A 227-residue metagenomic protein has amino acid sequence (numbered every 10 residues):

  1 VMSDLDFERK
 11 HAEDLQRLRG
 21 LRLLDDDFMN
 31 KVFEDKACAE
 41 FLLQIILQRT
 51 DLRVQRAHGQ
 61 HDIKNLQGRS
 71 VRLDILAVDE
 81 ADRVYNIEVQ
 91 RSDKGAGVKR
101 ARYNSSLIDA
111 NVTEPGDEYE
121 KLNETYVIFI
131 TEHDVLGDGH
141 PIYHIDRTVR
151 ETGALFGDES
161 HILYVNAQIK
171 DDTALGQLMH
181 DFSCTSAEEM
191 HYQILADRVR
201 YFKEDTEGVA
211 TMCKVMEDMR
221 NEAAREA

Functional and structural regions predicted by a protein language model:
M2-R19, L23, D27, I46 (+4 more regions): Short, charged alpha-helical interaction segments and adjacent helix-coil junctions
R22-R56: Acidic-basic catalytic patches of nuclease active cores, encompassing PD-(D/E)XK and other metal-cofactor nuclease
F28-M29, L42, Q60-K64, R72-I75: Short secondary-structure capping/turn segments at boundaries of alpha-helices and beta-strands
V32, K36-F41, K99, Q193 (+1 more regions): Short, well-ordered alpha-helical segments
L52-L66: A short acidic/basic microdomain associated with nuclease active sites
G59, V71, Y143, K214-V215 (+1 more regions): Exposed, low-complexity/repetitive linear segments and helix-based recognition motifs, biased toward charged/polar
K64-R72, L76-D205: Zn2+-dependent peptidoglycan hydrolase active-site motif and core
